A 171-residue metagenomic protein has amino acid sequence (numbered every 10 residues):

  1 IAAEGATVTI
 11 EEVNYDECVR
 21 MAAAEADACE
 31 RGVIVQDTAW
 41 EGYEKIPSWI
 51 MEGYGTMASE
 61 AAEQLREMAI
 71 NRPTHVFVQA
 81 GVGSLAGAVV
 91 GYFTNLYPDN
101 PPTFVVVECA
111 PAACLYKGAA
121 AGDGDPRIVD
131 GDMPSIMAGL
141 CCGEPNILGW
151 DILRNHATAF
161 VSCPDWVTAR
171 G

Functional and structural regions predicted by a protein language model:
I1-E25: A glycine-rich helix N-cap at a beta->alpha junction
T9, I34-V35, F77, V105: Structural detector of well-ordered beta-strand residues that form the stable sheet scaffold of enzyme domains
E11, D37, V107-C109, C163: Generic beta-sheet signal
Y15-C18, A112, V167-T168: Short acidic loop-to-helix transition motifs that present clustered carboxylates
M21, E41-N155: Glycine-rich phosphate/pyrophosphate-binding loop at beta-loop-alpha junctions
C29, P145-G171: Active-site-adjacent helical/loop segments in soluble small-molecule enzymes
G32-V33, T74, T158: Conserved acidic residues
I34-G42: Active-site phosphate-binding strand-loop segment of PLP-dependent enzymes
